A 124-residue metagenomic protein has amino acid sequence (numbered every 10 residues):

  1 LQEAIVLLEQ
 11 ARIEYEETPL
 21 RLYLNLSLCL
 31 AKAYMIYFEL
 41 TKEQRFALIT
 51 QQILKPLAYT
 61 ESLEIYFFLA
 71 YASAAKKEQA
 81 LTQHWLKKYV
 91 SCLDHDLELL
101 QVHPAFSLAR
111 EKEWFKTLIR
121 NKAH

Functional and structural regions predicted by a protein language model:
L1, Q10-Y15, Y34, F38-E43 (+4 more regions): Generic ordered-secondary-structure signal
L1-E14, T41-L57, A80-Y89, F115-H124: Alpha-helical repeat scaffolds
Y15-K77: Alpha-helical adaptor scaffolds
L22-M35, D96-T117, N121: TPR/TPR-like alpha-solenoid helical repeat scaffolds
L63-K112: Extended alpha-helical scaffolding segments
